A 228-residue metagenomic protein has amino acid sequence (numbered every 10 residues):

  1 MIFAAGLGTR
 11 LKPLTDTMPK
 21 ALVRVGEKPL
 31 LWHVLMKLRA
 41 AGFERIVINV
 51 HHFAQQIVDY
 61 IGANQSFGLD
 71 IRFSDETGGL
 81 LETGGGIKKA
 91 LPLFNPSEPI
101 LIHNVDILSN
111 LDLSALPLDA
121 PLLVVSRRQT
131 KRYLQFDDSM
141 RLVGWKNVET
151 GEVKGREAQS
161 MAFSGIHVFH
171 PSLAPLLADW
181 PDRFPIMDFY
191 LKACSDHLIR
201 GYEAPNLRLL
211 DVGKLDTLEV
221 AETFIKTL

Functional and structural regions predicted by a protein language model:
M1-D16, K37-A41: N-terminal nucleotide-binding beta1-loop-alpha1 segment
I2, K28-N104, L176-P181, K214 (+1 more regions): Conserved N-terminal catalytic core of the sugar/cofactor nucleotidyltransferase
L7, V105-I107: Active-site metal-binding loops of divalent metal-dependent hydrolases
T17-L30: Short catalytic helix/loop segments, enriched in acidic residues and glycine and frequently bearing histidine
H52, L122-S139: Short beta-strand-to-loop element that shapes/binds the nucleotide-sugar donor at the catalytic cleft/hinge
T83-G84, K131-F136, V153-R156: Short, charged, surface-exposed secondary-structure boundary motifs
L101, L108-S109, L113-L118, Q129 (+1 more regions): Catalytic-core segments of class I nucleotidyltransferases/pyrophosphorylases that form NMP-activated intermediates
